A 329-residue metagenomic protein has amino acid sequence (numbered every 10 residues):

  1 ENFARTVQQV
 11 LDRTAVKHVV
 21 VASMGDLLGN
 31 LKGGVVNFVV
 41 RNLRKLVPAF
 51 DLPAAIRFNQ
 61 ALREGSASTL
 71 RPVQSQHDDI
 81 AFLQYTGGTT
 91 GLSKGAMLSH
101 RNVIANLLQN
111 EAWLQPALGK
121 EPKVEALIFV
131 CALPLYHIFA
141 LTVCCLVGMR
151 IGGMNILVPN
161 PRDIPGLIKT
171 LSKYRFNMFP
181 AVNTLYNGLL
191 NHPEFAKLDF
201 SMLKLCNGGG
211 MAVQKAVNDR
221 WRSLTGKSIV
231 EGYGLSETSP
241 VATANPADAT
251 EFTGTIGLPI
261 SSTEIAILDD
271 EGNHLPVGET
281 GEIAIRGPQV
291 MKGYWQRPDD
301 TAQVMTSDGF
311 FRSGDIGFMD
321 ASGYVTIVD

Functional and structural regions predicted by a protein language model:
E1-Q9, K94-M97, C131, M154-N160 (+1 more regions): Short beta-strand->loop structural element characteristic of the AMP-binding/adenylate-forming
E1-R63: Structural core segment of the AMP-binding/adenylate-forming
V35, G153, K173-A181, L190-E251 (+2 more regions): Gly/Ser/Thr-rich phosphate-binding loop
A49-Y85, L92, A117-I128: Conserved pre-ATP/AMP-binding loop-to-beta segment of ANL
A61-S68, A96-E121, Y186-L190: Conserved structural elements of the adenylate-forming
I104-I128, Y136-N177, H192: Conserved AMP-binding/adenylation subdomain of ANL enzymes
G210, G234, G257, G272 (+2 more regions): Active-site glycine-centered loops adjacent to acidic/histidine catalytic or metal-binding residues that shape
N273-G278, E282-D329: Conserved ATP-binding/catalytic segment of the ANL
